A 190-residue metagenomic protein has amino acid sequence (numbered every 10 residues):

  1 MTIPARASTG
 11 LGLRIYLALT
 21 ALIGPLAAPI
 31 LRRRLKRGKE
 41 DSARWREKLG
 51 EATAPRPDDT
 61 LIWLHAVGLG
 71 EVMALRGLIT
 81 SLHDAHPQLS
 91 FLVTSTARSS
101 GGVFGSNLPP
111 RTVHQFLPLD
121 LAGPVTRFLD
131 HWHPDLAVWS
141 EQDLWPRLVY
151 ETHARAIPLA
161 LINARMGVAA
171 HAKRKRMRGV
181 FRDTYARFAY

Functional and structural regions predicted by a protein language model:
M1-L17, D84-Q88, A154: Short, low-complexity, intrinsically disordered N-terminal peptides in bacterial proteins
R6-R44: A transmembrane-helix-recognition feature enriched in membrane-embedded lipid enzymes and envelope glyco-/phospholipid
A28-Y190: Active-site and donor-binding regions of nucleotide-sugar-utilizing enzymes
